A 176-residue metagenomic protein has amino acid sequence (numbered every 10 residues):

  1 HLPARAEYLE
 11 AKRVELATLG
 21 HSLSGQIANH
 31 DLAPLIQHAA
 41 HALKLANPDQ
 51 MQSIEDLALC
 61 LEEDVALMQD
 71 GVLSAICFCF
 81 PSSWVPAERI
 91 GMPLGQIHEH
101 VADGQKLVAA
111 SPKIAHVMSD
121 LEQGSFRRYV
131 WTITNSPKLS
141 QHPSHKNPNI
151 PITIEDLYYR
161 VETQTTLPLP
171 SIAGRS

Functional and structural regions predicted by a protein language model:
H1-S176: Extended, well-ordered protein cores
